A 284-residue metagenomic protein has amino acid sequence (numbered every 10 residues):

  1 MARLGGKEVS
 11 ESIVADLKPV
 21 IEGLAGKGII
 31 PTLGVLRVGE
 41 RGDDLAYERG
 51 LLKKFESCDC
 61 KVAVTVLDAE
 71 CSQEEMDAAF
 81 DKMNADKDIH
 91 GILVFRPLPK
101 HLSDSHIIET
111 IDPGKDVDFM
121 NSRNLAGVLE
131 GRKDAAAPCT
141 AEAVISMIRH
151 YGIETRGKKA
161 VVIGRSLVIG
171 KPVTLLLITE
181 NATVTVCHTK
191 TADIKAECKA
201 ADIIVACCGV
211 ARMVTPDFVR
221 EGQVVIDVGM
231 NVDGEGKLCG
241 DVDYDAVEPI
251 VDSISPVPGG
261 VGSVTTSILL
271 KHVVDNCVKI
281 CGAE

Functional and structural regions predicted by a protein language model:
M1-I29: Positively charged, low-complexity intrinsically disordered leader regions
I30-G39: Short beta-strand segments enriched in small/hydrophobic residues
V38-K53, A135-V224, D233, K237-E248: Glycine-rich phosphate/diphosphate-binding loop of Rossmann-like nucleotide-binding domains
F55-A69, V184-V186: Short beta-strand elements in bilobed, periplasmic/extracellular small-molecule ligand-binding domains
E75-K87: Short, well-structured alpha-helical segments in soluble
G91-T155: Anion-binding alpha/beta catalytic cores of soluble intermediary-metabolism enzymes, centered on
F95-K100, V210-R212, M230-V232, G260: Short glycine-rich anion-binding loops that position phosphate/pyrophosphate groups of nucleotides and phosphorylated
S105-L125, G229-C281: Rossmann-fold NAD(P)-binding glycine/threonine-rich loop
